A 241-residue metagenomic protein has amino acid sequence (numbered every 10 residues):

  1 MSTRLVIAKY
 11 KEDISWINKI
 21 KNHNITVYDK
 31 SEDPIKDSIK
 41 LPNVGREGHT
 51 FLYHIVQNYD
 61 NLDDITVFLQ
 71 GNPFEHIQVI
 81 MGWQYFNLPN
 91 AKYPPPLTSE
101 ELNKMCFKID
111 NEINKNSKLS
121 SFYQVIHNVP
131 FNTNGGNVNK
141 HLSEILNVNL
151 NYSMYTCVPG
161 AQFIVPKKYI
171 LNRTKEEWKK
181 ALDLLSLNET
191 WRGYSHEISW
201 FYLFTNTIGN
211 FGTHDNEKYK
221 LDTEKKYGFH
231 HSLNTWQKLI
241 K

Functional and structural regions predicted by a protein language model:
M1-K241: ER/Golgi luminal nucleotide-sugar-dependent glycosyltransferases, focusing on the catalytic module
